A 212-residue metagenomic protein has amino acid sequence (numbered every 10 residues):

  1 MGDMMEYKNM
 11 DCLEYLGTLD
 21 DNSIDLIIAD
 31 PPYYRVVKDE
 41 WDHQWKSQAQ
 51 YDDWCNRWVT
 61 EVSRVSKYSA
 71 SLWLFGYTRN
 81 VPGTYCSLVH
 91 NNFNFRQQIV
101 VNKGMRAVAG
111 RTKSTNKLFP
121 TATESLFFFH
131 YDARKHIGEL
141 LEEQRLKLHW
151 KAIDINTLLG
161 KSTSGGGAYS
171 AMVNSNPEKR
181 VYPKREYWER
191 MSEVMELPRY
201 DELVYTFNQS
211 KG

Functional and structural regions predicted by a protein language model:
M1-G212: Core catalytic lobe of class I
